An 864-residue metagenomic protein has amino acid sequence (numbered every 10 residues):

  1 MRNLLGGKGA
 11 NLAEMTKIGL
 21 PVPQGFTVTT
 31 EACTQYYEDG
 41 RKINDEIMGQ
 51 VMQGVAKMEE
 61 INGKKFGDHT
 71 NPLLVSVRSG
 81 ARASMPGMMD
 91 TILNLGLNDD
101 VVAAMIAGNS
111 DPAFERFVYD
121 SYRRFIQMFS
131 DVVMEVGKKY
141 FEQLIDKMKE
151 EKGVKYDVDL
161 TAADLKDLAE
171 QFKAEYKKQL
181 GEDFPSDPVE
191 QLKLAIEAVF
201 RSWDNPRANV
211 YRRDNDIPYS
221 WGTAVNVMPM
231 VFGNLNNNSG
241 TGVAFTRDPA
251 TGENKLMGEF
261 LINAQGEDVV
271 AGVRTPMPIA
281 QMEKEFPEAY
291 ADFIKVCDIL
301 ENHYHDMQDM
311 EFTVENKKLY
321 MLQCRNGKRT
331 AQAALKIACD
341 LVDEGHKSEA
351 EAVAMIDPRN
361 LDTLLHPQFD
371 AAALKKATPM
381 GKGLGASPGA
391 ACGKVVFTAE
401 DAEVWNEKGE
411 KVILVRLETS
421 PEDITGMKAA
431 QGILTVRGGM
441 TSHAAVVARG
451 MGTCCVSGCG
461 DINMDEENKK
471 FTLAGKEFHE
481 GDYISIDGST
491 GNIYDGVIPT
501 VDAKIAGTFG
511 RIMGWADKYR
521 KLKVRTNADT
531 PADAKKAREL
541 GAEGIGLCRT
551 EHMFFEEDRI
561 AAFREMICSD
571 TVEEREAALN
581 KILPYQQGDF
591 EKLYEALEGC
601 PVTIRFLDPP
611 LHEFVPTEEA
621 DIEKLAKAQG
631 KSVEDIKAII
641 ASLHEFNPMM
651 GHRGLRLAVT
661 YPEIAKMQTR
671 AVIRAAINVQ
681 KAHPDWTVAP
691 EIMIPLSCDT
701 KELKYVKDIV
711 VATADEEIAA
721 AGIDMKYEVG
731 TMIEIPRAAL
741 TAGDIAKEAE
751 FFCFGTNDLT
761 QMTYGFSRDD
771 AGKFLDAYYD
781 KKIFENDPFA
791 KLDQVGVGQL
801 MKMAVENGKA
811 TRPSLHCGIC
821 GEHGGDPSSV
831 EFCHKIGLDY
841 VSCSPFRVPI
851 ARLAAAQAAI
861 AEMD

Functional and structural regions predicted by a protein language model:
M1-A377, V404, E410-I413, S420-T425 (+11 more regions): Nucleotide/phosphate-binding sheet-loop regions of phosphoryl- and nucleotidyl-transfer enzymes
F26, V436-G438, S457-G460, C548 (+2 more regions): Short beta->alpha connector loops at strand-helix junctions that form conserved, small/polar/Pro-enriched
R78, I505, W515-D864: Conserved alpha/beta-domain cores
I196, W203, L365-F397, R511-D517 (+2 more regions): Flexible inter-domain linker/hinge segments
N226, V396, I413-V415, L434 (+3 more regions): Structural motif
K317-Y320, L417-K428, G432, M440-V446 (+6 more regions): Glycine-rich phosphate/ribose-binding loops and adjacent secondary-structure elements that form binding surfaces
K382-E422, L473-R511: Extended, non-globular alpha-helical segments
